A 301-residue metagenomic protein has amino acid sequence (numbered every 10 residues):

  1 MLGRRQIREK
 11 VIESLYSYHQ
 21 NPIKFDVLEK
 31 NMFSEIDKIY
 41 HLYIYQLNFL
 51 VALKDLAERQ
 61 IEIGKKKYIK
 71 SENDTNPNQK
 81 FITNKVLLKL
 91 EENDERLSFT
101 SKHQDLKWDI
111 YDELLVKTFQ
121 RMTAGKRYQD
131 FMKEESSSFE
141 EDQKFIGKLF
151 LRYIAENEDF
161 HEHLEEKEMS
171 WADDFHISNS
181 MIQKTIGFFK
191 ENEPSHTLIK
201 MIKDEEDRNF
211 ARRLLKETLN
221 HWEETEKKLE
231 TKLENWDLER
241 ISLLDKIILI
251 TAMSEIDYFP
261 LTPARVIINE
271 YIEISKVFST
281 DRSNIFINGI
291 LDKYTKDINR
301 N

Functional and structural regions predicted by a protein language model:
M1-N301: Class I Rossmann-like S-adenosyl-L-methionine
